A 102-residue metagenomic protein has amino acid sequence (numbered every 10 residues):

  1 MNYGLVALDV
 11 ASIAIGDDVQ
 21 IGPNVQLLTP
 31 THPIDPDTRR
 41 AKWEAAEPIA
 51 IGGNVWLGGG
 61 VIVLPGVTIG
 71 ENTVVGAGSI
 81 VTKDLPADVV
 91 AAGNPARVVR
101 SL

Functional and structural regions predicted by a protein language model:
M1-V67, N94-P95, L102: Flexible, glycine/small-residue-enriched loop-and-beta-strand segment within the central core of proteins
G16-N24, N72, G76, D88: Outer-envelope exported proteins of Gram-negative bacteria
W56, V74, I80, V90-A92: Short-chain dehydrogenase/reductase
T68, T82: Active-site/ligand-binding-proximal alpha/beta "capping" segment
K83, R100: Short helix N-cap motif at coil->helix boundaries in the Bergerat
L85, A96: Hydrophobic pocket-lining residues within nucleotide cofactor-binding pockets
